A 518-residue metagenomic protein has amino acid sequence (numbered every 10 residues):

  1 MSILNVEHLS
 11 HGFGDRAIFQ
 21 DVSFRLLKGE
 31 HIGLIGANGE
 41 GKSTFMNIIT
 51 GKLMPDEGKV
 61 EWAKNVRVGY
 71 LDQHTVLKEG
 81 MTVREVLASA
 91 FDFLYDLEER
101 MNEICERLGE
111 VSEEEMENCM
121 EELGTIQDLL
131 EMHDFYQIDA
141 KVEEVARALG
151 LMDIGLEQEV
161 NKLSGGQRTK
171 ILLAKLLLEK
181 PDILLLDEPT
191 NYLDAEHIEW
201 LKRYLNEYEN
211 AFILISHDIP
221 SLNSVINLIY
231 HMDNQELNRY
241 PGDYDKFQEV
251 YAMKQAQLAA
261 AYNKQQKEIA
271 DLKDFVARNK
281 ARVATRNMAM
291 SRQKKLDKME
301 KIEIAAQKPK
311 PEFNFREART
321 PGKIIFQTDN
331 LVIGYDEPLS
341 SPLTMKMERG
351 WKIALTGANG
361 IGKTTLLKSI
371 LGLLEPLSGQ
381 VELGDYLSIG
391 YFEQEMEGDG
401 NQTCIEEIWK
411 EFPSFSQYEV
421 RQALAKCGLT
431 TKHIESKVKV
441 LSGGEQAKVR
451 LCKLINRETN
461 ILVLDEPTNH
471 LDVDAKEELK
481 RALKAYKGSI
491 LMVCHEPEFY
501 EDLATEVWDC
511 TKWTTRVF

Functional and structural regions predicted by a protein language model:
M1-A260, P309, A318-F518: ABC ATP-binding cassette signature C-motif
V250-F275, N279-A305: Intracellular alpha-helical coupling/juxtamembrane segments of multi-pass membrane proteins
F313-F315: Post-kinase regulatory C-tail/linker adjacent to protein kinase catalytic domains
